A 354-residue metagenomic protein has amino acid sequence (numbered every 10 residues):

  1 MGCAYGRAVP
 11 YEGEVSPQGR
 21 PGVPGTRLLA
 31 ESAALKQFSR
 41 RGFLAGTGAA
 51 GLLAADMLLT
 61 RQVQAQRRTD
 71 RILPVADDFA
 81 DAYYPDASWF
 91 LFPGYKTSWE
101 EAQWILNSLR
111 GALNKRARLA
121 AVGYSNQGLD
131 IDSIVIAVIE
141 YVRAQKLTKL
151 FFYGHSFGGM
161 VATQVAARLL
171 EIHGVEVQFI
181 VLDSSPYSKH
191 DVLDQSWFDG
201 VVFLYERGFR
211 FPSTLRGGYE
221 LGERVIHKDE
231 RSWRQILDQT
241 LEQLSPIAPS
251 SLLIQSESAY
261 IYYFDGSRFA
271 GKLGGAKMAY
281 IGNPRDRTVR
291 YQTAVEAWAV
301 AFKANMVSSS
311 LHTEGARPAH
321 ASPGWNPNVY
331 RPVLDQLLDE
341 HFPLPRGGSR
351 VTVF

Functional and structural regions predicted by a protein language model:
M1-F38: N-terminal secretory signal peptides
F38-L52: N-terminal export leaders
A65-L113: Short, surface-exposed "cap/lid" segments of acyl-processing enzymes
R110-Q127: Conserved alpha/beta-hydrolase
G154-A162: Gly/Ala-rich beta-loop-alpha elbow adjacent to hydrolase catalytic centers
V181-D191: Active-site nucleophile loop of the alpha/beta-hydrolase fold
H227-V307: Serine-hydrolase catalytic core
S310-F354: Catalytic active-site module of serine/aspartate enzymes centered on a nucleophile-bearing elbow/loop
